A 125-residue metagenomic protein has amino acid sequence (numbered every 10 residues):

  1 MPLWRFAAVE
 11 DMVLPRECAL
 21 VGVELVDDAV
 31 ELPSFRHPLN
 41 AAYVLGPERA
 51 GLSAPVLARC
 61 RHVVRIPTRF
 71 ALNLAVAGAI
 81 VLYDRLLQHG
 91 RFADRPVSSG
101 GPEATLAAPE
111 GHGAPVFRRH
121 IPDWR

Functional and structural regions predicted by a protein language model:
M1-R125: Post-transcriptional modification and biogenesis factors for structured RNAs of the translation apparatus
